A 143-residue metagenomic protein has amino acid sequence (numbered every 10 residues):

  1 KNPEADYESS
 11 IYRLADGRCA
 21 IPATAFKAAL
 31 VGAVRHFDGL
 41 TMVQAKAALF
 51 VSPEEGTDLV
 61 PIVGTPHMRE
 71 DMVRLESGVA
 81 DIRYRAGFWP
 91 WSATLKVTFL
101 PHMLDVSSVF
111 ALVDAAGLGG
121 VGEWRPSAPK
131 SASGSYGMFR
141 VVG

Functional and structural regions predicted by a protein language model:
K1-G143: RNA-interacting cores
